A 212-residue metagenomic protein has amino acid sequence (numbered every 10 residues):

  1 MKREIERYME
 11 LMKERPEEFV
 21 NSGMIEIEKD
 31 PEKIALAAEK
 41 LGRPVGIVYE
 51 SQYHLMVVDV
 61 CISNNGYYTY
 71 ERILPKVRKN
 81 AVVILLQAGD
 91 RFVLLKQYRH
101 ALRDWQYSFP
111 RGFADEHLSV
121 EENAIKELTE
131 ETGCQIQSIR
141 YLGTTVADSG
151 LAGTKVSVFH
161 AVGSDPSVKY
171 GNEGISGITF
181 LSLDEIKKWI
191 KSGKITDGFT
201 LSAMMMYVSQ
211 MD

Functional and structural regions predicted by a protein language model:
M1-L36, D104-Q106, E116, G150 (+1 more regions): Nudix hydrolase/Nudix homology domain
L41-V83, A88: Acidic, metal-coordinating catalytic segment for phosphate/diphosphate chemistry, firing primarily on the Nudix
G46-Q52, P75, H100, T145-V156: Acidic pyrophosphate-coordinating catalytic loop
L55, N80, A152-K155, G174: A generic structural signal for well-ordered coil/turn residues at beta-strand boundaries that shape enzyme active-site
M56-V58, L94, V158-H160, I178-F180: Conserved hydrophobic/aromatic beta-strand scaffold that supports enzyme active sites
V60-N65, A88, D148-S167: Active-site-adjacent beta-strand/loop module that shapes the phosphate/pyrophosphate-binding cleft
K76, A81-K126, N172-E173: Conserved Nudix-box catalytic region and its N-terminal flanking loop in Nudix hydrolases and closely related
Q135-L142: A short coil-to-beta-strand element that immediately follows conserved catalytic motifs
